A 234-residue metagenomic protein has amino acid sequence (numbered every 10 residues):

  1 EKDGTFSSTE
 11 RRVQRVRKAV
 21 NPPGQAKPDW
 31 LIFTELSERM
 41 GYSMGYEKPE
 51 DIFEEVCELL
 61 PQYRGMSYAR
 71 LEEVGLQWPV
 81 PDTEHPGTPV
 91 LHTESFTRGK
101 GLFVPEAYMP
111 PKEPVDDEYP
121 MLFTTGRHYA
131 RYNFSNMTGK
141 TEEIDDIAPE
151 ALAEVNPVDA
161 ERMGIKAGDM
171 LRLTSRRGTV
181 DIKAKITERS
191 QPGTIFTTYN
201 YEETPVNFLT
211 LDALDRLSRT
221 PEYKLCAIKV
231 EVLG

Functional and structural regions predicted by a protein language model:
E1, Y129, T179: Surface-exposed, flexible loop/turn segments at secondary-structure boundaries
E1-V16: Flexible glycine/proline-rich, aromatic-decorated loop/lid segments
G4-S7, S135, K185: Short acidic, glycine/serine/threonine-rich loops at helix termini
T9-R11, T138-K140, Y199: Short secondary-structure boundary/capping segments
R12, L102-V104, P120-L122, K183 (+2 more regions): Generic structural signal for residues positioned in beta-strands
R17-V74, T141-E154, V158-G234: Long, contiguous, secondary-structure-rich segments that constitute the structural scaffold of globular domains
P49-E143: Long, low-complexity segments enriched in small/aliphatic residues
